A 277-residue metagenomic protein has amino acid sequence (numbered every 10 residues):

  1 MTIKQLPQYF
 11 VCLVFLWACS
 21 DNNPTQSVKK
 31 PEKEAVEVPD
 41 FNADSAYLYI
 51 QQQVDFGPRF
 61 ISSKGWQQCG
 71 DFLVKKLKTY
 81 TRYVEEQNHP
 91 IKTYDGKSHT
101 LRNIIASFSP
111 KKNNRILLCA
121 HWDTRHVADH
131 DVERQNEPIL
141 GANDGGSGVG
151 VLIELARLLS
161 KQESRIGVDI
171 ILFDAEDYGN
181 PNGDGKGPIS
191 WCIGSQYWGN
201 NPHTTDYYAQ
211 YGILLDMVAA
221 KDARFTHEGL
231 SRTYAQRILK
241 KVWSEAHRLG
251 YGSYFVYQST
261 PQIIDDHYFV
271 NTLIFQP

Functional and structural regions predicted by a protein language model:
K4-C12: Sec-dependent signal peptide recognition, specifically the positively charged N-region followed immediately by
F15-A18: C-terminal motif of bacterial Sec signal peptides marking the signal peptidase cleavage site
S20-Q51: Sec-dependent signal peptide cleavage junction
S45-D55, Q68, F72-T79, S147-E154 (+6 more regions): Extracytoplasmic/secreted proteins, especially bacterial periplasmic and envelope-associated proteins
L48, Q52, P58-K111: A non-catalytic alpha/beta surface segment that caps or lines the substrate-entry region of metallo-dependent hydrolase
F60-I61, P90-T93, K111-K112, W122-H126 (+3 more regions): Solvent-exposed loop/turn segments at secondary-structure junctions within structured extracellular/periplasmic domains
E137-R237, Q262, D266-H267: Acidic/histidine-rich catalytic neighborhood of metal-dependent amide-processing enzymes
Y257-P277: Zn-dependent metallopeptidase/amidohydrolase metal-coordination segment
